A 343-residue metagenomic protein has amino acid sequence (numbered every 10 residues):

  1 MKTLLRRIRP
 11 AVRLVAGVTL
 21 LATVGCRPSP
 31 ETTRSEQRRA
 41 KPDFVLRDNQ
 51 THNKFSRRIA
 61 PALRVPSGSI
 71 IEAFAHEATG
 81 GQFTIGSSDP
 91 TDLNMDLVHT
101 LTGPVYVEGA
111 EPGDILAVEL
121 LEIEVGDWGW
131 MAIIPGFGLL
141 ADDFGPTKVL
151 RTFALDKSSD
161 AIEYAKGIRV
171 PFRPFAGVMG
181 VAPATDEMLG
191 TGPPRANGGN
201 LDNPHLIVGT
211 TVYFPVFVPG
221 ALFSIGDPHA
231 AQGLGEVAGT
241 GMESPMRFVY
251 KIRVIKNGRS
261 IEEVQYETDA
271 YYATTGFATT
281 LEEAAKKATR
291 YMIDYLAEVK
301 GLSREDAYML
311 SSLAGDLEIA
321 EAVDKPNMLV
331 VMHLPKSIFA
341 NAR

Functional and structural regions predicted by a protein language model:
T3-V15: Bacterial N-terminal signal peptides that target proteins for export
T23-G25: C-terminal motif of bacterial Sec signal peptides marking the signal peptidase cleavage site
R27-T33: Bacterial lipoprotein signal-peptidase II cleavage site
R38-Q50, S56-P61, V65-E72, L93 (+8 more regions): Alpha/propeptide regions of enzymes that mature by internal proteolysis
A78-P90, I123-I133, G220-A230, A320-V323: Short, Lys/Arg- and Gly-enriched loop/turn segments at beta-strand edges
E122-V208: Intrinsically disordered, low-complexity linker/loop segments enriched in Gly/Pro and charged/polar residues
P174-N200, P204-E282, I293: Conserved mixed alpha/beta catalytic, RNA-binding, or beta-rich assembly cores of soluble enzyme, regulatory
K325-R343: Long, compositionally biased
